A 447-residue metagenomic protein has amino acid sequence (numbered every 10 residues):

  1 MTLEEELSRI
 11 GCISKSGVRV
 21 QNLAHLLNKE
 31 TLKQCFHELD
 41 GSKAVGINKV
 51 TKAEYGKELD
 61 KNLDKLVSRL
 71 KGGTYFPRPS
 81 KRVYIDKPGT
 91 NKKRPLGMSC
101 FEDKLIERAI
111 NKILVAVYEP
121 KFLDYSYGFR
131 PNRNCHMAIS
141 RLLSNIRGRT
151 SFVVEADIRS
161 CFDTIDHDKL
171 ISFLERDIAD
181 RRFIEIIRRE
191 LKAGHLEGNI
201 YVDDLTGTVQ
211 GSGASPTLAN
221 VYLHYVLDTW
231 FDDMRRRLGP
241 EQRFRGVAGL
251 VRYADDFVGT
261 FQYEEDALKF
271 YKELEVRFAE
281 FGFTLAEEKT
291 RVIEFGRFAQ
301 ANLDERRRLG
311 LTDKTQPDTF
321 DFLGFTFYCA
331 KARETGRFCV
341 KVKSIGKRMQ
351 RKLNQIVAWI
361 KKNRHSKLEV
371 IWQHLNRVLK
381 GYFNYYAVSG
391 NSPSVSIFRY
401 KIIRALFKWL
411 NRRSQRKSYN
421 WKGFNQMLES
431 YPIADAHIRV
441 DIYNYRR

Functional and structural regions predicted by a protein language model:
M1-H25, E30: Charged, compositionally biased N-terminal leader segments and the immediate start of the first structured element
L3-E5, L59, F76-R78: Extended, charge-enriched "interface" segments that sit outside catalytic cores
L27-E30, P79-K81, P88-G89, L191-H195 (+1 more regions): Core structural elements
F36-L39, K43-T51: Short, charged alpha-helical motifs in flexible N/C-terminal segments and linkers
R69-L70, Y75-Y84, K121-R133, M137-F295: Conserved polymerase palm-domain catalytic core
P95, D203-T208, F338-K341, V357-I371 (+1 more regions): Short, solvent-exposed helix-loop connector elements
K192, G198, L285-H365: A conserved non-catalytic segment of reverse transcriptases and RNA-directed RNA polymerases corresponding to the late
S392-R447: A terminal-accessory region detector
